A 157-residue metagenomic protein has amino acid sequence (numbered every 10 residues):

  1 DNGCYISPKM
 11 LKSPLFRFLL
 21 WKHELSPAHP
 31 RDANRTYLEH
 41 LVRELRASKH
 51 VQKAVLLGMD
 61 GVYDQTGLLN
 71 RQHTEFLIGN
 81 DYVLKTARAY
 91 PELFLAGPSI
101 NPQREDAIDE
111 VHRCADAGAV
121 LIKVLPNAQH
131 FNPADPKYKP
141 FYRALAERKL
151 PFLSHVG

Functional and structural regions predicted by a protein language model:
D1-G157: Helix-coil boundary/capping segments in enzymes
